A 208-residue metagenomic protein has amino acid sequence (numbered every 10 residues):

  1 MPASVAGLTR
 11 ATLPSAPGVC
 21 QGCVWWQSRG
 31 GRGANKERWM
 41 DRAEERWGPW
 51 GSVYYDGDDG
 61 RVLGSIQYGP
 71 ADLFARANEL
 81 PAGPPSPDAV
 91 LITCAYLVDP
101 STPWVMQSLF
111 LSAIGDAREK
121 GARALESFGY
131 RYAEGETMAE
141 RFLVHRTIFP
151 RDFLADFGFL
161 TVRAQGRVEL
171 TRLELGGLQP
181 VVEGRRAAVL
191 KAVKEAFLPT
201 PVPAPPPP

Functional and structural regions predicted by a protein language model:
M1-P49, V53, V62, I66 (+1 more regions): Terminal substrate-recognition subdomain of acyl/acetyltransferases
G30-G31, R42, R46, D59-C94 (+2 more regions): Conserved acyl-donor/pantetheine-binding loop and adjacent beta-alpha core of acyl/acetyltransferases and related
W50, D88-T93, Q107, R123: Generic beta-strand structural signal
Y55-G57: A generic structural motif
A71-L73, P100, Y132, L178: Short coil/turn motifs at secondary-structure junctions
S86, W104-Q107, L111, V144 (+1 more regions): Short, amphipathic alpha-helical segments
I92, L97, S101-E119: Conserved acetyl-CoA-binding loop-helix of GNAT-fold acetyltransferases
